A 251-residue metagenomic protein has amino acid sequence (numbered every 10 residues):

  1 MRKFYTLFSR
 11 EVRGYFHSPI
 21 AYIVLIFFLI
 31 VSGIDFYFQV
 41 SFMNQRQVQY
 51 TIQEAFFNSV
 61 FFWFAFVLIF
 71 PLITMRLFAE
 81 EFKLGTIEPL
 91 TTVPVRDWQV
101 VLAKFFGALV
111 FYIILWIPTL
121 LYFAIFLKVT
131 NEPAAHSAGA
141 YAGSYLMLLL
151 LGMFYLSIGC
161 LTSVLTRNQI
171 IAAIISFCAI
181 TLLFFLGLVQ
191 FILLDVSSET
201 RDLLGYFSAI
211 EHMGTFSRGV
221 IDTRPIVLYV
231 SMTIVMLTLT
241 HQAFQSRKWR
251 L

Functional and structural regions predicted by a protein language model:
M1-L25: Aromatic- and glycine-rich beta-strand/loop motifs that create alpha-glucan
P19-S32, A108-W116, I175-F191: Hydrophobic alpha-helical membrane-insertion segments
L29-F42: Alpha-helical transmembrane segments of multi-pass membrane proteins
I34-Y37, T51-A65, G107-Q169, I221: Secretory targeting signals
Q39-Q53, A172-A243: Terminal transmembrane helical anchor/hairpin motif
F57-E80: Long, hydrophobic alpha-helical segments
F70-T74, Y122, S157-I158, L239-T240: Hydrophobic/aromatic residues in alpha-helical transmembrane segments
L77-G107: Helix-loop-helix units of permease transmembrane domains in multi-pass membrane transporters, especially ABC
